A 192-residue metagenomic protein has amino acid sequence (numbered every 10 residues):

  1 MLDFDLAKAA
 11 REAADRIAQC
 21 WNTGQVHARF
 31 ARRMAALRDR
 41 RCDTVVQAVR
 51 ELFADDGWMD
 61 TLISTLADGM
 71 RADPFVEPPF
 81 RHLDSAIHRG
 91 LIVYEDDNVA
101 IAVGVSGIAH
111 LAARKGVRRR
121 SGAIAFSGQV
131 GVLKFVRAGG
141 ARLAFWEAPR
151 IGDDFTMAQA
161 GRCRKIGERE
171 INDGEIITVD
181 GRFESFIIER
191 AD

Functional and structural regions predicted by a protein language model:
M1-G104: A short, N-terminal "cap"/entry segment at the start of jelly-roll beta-barrel domains of the cupin/DSBH fold
G57-L62, G69-D73, V99-A102, A144-P149 (+2 more regions): A generic short-segment signal for beta-strand/edge and adjacent turn/coil regions
R71-E77, V103-G128, V179-R182: Conserved short histidine dyad/triad with adjacent acidic residue
P78-R81, R89-L91, R118-G131, K165-I166 (+1 more regions): Catalytic micro-motifs at enzyme active sites that drive phosphoryl/nucleotidyl and oxygen chemistry
I92-Y94, A102-S106, K134, A144 (+1 more regions): Residues in well-ordered beta-strands of folded domains
D96-V99, G128-I151: Glycine- and acidic-residue-biased ligand/ion/polar-headgroup-sensing regions
S127, L133, A148-S185: Short acidic-glycine-tyrosine-enriched beta hairpin
A191-D192: Mixed-charge (acidic/basic) macromolecular-recognition segments
